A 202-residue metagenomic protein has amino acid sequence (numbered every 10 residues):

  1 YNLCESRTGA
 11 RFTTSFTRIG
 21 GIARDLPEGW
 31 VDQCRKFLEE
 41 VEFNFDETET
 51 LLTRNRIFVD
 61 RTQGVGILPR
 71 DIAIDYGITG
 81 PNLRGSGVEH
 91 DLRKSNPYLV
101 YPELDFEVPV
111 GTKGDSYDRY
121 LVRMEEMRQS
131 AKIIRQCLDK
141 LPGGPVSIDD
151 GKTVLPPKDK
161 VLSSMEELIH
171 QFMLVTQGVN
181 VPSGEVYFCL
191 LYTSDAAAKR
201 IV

Functional and structural regions predicted by a protein language model:
L3-T176, P182-S183: Intrinsically disordered, low-complexity regulatory segments
L92, I201-V202: Intrinsically disordered, low-complexity segments enriched in glycine/proline and serine/threonine
S183-G184, L190-L191: C-terminal accessory/binding modules appended to enzymatic or scaffolding proteins
Y192-I201: Conserved small/polar residues in nucleotide/adenosyl-binding loops
